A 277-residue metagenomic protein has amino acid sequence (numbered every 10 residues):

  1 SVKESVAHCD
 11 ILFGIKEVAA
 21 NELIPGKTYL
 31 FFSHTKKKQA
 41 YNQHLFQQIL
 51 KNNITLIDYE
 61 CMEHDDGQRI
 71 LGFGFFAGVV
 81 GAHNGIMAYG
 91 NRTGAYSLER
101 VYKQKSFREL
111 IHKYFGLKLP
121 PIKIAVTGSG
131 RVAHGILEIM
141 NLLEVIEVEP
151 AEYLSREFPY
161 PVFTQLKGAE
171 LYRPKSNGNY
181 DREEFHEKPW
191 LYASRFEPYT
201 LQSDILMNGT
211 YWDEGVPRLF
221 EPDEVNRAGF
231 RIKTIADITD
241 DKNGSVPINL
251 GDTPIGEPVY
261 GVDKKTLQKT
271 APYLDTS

Functional and structural regions predicted by a protein language model:
S1-E4, G178-N179: N-terminal glycine-/charge-rich "phosphate-binding" loop or analogous flexible N-terminal tail
S5-A7, L23, F196-L201, G229: A short, aliphatic-rich alpha-helical micro-motif
A7, A40, H44, F76-V80 (+6 more regions): Conserved active-site and cofactor/substrate-binding residues in soluble primary-metabolism enzymes
I11, K51-T55, M87-A95, L137 (+3 more regions): Generic secondary-structure signature for well-ordered alpha-helical cores
I11-R92: Phosphate/diphosphate ligand-binding glycine-rich loop within oxidoreductases
P25-E60, I205-Q268: ADP-ribose/adenylate-binding Rossmann-like module
T55-H112, T234, I238-S277: Adenosine-phosphate binding glycine-rich loop
S97-I205: Glycine-rich phosphate/diphosphate-binding loop of Rossmann-like nucleotide-binding domains
